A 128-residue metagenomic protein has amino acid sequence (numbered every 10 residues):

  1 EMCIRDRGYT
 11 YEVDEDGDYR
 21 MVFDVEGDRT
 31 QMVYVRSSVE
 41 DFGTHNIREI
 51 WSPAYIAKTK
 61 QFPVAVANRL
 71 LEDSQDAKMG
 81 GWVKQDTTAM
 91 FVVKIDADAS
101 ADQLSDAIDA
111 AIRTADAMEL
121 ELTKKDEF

Functional and structural regions predicted by a protein language model:
M2-C3: Short, small-residue-biased leader/transition segments that mark boundaries at the very start of proteins
R7-A57: Ser/Thr-rich, low-complexity intrinsically disordered terminal regions
T30-M32, F62, D96, S100: Poly-acidic low-complexity segments
N46-T87: Short, internal acidic amphipathic alpha-helical interface segments that mediate docking to partner proteins
A65-A67, I108-A110, K124: Short, charged/polar low-complexity linear motifs in solvent-exposed/disordered segments
S74-T114, E119: A short, solvent-exposed beta-edge/loop patch
L122-F128: Short, highly charged C-terminal tails/helix-capping segments
